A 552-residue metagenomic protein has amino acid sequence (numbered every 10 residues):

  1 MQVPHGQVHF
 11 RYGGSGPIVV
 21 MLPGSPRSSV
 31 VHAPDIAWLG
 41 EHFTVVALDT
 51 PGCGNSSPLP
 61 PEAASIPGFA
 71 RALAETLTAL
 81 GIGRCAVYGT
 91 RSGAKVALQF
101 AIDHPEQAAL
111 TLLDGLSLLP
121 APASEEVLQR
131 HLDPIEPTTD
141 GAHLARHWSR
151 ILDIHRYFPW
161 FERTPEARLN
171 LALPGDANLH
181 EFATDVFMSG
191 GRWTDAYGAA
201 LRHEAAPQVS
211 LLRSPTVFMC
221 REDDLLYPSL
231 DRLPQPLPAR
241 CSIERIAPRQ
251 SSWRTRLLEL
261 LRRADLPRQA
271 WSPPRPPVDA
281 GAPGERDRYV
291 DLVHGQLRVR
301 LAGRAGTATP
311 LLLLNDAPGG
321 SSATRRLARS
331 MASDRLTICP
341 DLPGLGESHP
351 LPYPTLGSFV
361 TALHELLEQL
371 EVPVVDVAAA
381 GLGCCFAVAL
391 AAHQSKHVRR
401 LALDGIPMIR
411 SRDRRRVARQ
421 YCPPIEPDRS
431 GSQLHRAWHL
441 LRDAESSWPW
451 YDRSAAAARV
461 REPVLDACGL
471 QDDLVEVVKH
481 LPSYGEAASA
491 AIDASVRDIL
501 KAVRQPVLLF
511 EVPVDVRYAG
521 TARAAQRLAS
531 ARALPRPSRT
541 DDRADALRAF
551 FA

Functional and structural regions predicted by a protein language model:
P4-P58, R300-H349: Conserved HGGG/HGGXW glycine-rich cap/lid loop of the alpha/beta-hydrolase fold
V31-A33, S56-E62, P122-S124, S229 (+4 more regions): Conserved catalytic-core motifs of eukaryotic protein kinase domains, centered on the activation segment
P34, A47-S92, C339-L382, R543-A544: Active-site loop/oxyanion-hole signature of alpha/beta-hydrolase fold enzymes
A37, P215-R249, R329-S330, R504-S538: Conserved loop-alpha-helix segment in the C-terminal half of the alpha/beta-hydrolase fold that carries the catalytic
G83-V127, P373-R416: Conserved hydrolase catalytic core segment
G115-E181, G190, D195-Y197, G405-D472 (+1 more regions): Helix-rich cap/lid subdomain of alpha/beta-hydrolase
E181-D231, D466-A522: Conserved serine/cysteine hydrolase catalytic core
L237-R288, A529-A552: Catalytic active-site module of serine/aspartate enzymes centered on a nucleophile-bearing elbow/loop
